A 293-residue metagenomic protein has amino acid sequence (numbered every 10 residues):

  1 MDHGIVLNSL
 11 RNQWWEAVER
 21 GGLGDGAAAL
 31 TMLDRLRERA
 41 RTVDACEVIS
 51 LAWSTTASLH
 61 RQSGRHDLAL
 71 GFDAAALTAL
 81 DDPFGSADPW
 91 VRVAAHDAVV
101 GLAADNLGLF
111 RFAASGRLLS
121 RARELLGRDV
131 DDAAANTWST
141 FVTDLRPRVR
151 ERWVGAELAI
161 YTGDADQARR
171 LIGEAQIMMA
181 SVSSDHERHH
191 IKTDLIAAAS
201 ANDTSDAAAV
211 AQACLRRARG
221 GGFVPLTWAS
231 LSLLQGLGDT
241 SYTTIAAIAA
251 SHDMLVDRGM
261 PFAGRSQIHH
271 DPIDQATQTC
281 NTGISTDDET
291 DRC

Functional and structural regions predicted by a protein language model:
M1-R20, S205, A209-V210, C214-C293: C-terminal non-catalytic interaction modules
G4-I5, G26-C46: Internal amphipathic alpha-helical repeat/solenoid segments
S9, T42-A45, I49, D88-V91 (+6 more regions): Residues that mark the junctions of alpha-helical repeat units in TPR/alpha-solenoid scaffolds
L10-D25, V48-H66, A94-R111, P147-G163 (+3 more regions): Tandem amphipathic alpha-helical repeat scaffolds
L33-R41, A74-S86, G116-T140, R169-S183 (+2 more regions): Amphipathic alpha-helical segments of tetratricopeptide repeats
F72-L119: Hydrophobic alpha-helical segments and helix pairs
L126, V130-S200: Aromatic-anchored, glycine/proline-accented short structural segments that stabilize local strand-turns or short
